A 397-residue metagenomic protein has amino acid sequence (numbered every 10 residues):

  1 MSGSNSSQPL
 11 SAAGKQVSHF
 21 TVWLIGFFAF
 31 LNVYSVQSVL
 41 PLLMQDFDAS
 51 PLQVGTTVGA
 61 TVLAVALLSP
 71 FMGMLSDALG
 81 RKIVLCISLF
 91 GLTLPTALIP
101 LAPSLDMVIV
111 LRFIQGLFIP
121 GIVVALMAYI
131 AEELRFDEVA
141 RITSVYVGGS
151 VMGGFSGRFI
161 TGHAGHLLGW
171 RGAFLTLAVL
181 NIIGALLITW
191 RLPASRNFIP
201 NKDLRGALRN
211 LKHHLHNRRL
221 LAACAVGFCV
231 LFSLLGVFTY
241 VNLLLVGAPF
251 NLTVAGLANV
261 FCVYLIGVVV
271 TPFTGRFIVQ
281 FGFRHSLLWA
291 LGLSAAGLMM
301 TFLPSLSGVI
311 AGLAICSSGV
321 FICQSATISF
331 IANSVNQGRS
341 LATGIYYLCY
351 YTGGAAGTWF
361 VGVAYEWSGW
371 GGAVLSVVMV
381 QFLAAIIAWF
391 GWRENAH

Functional and structural regions predicted by a protein language model:
G3-A13, P193-C224: Juxtamembrane intracellular "pre-TM" segments in multi-pass secondary transporters
D48, G80, L101-M107, F118 (+2 more regions): Helix-breaking motifs and short loop linkers at transmembrane-helix boundaries and internal kinks in secondary membrane
L67-L105: Conserved MFS/SLC helix-loop-helix module at the cytosolic interface between two early adjacent transmembrane helices
S69-G80, V269-G282, Y365-E366: Helix-to-loop junctions at the C-terminal end of transmembrane segments in multipass secondary transporters
G91, P95, D106-Q115, S307-I315: Paired small-residue
M107, F136, S144-P193: Helix-loop-helix hairpin linking two adjacent transmembrane segments in secondary transporters
L111-M152: Cytoplasmic helix-loop-helix junction between adjacent transmembrane helices in 12-TM secondary transporters
R284-T327: C-terminal transmembrane helical hairpin of 12-TM major facilitator-type secondary transporters
